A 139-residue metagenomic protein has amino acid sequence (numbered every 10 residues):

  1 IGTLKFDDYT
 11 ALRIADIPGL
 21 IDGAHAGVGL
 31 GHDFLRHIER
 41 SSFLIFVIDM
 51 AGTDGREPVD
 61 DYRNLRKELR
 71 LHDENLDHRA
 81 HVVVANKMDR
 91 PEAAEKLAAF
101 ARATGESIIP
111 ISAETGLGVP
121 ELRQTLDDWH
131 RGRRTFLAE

Functional and structural regions predicted by a protein language model:
I1-A24, R40-F43, D49-M50: Switch I (G2) and immediately adjacent beta-strands of P-loop GTPase domains
G2, G29-G31, G118: Glycine-centered flexibility motif
Y9, R36-E39, E57, E92: A generic short alpha-helical patch detector that favors 3-5-residue windows in or near N-terminal regions
R13, H37, G118: Short phosphate-engaging motifs
I21, H25, L35, T53-R56 (+1 more regions): A short glycine-/small-residue-rich loop at the edge of a beta-strand within enzyme catalytic domains
A26-G31, D61: A beta-strand-loop signature enriched in Asp, Gly, Thr, and Trp that corresponds to the sialidase/neuraminidase Asp-box
G29-T53, E68-L76: Inter-motif core of Ras-like GTPase G domains
T53-E139: C-terminal-of-GTPase-core extension/linker across diverse P-loop GTPases
